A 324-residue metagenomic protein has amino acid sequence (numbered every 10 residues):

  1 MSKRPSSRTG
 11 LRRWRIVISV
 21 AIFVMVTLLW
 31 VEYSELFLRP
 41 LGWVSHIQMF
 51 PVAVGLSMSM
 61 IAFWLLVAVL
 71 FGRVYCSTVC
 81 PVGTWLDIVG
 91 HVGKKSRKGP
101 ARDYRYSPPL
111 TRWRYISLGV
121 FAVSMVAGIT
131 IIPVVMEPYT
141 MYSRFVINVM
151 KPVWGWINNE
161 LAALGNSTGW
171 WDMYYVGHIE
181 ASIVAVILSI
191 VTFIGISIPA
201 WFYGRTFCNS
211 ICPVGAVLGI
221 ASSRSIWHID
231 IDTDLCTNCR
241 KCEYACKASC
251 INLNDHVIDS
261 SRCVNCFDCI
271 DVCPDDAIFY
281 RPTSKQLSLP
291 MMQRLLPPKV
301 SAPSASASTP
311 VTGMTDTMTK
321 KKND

Functional and structural regions predicted by a protein language model:
M1-A245, S249-L253, S261-R262, D268-D324: Non-ligating segments of multi-cofactor redox enzymes
